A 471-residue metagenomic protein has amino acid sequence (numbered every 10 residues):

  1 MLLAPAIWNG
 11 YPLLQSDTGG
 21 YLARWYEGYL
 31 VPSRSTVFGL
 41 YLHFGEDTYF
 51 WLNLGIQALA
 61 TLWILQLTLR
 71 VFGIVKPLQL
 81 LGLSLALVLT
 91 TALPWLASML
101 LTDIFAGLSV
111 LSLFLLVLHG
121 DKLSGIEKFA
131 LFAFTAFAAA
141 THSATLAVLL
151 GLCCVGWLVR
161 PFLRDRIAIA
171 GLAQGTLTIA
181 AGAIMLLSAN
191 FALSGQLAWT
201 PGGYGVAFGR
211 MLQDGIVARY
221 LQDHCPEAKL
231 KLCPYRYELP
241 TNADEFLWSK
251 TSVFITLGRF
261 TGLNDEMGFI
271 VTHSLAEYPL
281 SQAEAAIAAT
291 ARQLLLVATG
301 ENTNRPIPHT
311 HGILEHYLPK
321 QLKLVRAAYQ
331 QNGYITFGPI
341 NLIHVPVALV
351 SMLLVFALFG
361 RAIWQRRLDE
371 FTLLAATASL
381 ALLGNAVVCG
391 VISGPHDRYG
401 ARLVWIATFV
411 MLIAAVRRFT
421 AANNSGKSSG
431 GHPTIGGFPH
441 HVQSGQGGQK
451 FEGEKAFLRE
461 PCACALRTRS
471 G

Functional and structural regions predicted by a protein language model:
M1-L14, V88-L89, T178-N190, L383: Transmembrane signal-anchor helices characteristic of membrane glycosylation enzymes that use polyprenol
W8-L22, Y29-T48, L263: Extracytoplasmic catalytic/substrate-binding loops of multi-pass membrane glycan-assembly enzymes
F44-I56, A288-A378: Membrane-interface anchor segments at the N-terminal boundary of transmembrane helices in multi-pass membrane enzymes
W51-V75, L85, L89, L108 (+2 more regions): Transmembrane-helix motifs of polytopic, lipid-linked glycan transferases
W95-F105: Short acidic/glycine- and proline-prone juxtamembrane loop motifs at membrane-interface regions of multi-pass membrane
F105-K122, E127-T135, L152-C153, A407-V410: Specific aromatic-rich, kink-prone transmembrane helix
K128-H142, T178-L186: Membrane-interface alpha helices of multi-pass inner-membrane proteins
W199-K320: Membrane-proximal stem/loop segments at transmembrane-domain junctions that anchor or position
